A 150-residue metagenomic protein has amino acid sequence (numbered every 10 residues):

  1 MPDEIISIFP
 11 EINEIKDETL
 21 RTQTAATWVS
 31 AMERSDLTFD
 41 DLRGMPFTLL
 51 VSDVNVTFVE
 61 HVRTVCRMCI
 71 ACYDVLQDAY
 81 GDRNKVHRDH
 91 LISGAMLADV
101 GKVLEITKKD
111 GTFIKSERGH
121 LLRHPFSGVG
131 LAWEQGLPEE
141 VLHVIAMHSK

Functional and structural regions predicted by a protein language model:
M1-K115: Acidic/His-rich, divalent-metal-binding segments that scaffold phosphate/diphosphate chemistry
H61, A98, H124, H148-S149: Histidine-centered active-site/metal-ligand motif
G81-D82, L91-I92, V129-W133, L137-K150: Histidine/acidic-rich helix-loop-helix segments that form or flank divalent-metal centers in metalloenzyme catalytic
R83-D89, H120, H124, L137: Short, well-structured alpha-helical patches and their helix-loop capping segments that border functional surfaces
T112-E134: Divalent-cation-assisted or electrostatically stabilized phosphate/pyrophosphate-binding catalytic cores
